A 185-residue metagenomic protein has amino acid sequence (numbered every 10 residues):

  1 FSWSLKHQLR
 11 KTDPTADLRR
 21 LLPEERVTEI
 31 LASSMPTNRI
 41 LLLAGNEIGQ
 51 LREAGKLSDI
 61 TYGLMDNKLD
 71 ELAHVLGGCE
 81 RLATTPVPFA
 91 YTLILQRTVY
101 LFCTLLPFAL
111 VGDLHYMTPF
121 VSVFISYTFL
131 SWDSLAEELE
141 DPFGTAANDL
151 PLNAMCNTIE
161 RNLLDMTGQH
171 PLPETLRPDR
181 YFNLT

Functional and structural regions predicted by a protein language model:
F1-F89: Structured inter-helical modules in multipass membrane proteins
F1-K11, T158-T185: Acidic, Ser/Thr-rich low-complexity segments on the non-lumenal side of membrane proteins
P14, R26, N148, P178-R180: Generic structural motif recognizing short loop/turn segments at the entrances and edges of beta-strands
A16-L22, L152-A154, E174-T175: Short coil/turn segments at secondary-structure boundaries
R81-P173: Alpha-helical transmembrane anchor segments
